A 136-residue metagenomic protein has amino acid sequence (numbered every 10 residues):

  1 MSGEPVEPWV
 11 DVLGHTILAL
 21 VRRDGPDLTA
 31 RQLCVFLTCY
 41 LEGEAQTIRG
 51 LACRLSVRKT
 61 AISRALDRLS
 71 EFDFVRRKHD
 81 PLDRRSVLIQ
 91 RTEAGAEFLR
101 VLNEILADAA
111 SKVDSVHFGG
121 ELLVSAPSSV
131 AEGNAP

Functional and structural regions predicted by a protein language model:
M1-D27, S125, P136: N-terminal leader segment of winged-helix/HTH proteins
L18-R58: N-terminal helix-turn-helix DNA-binding core of bacterial DNA-binding proteins
L20, R100-P136: Amphipathic alpha-helical dimerization/coiled-coil segments that flank or bridge DNA-binding/regulatory modules
A45-V87: Canonical helix-turn-helix DNA-binding module
P81-L102: Basic, amphipathic "hinge/linker" alpha-helix immediately C-terminal to the N-terminal HTH DNA-binding motif
